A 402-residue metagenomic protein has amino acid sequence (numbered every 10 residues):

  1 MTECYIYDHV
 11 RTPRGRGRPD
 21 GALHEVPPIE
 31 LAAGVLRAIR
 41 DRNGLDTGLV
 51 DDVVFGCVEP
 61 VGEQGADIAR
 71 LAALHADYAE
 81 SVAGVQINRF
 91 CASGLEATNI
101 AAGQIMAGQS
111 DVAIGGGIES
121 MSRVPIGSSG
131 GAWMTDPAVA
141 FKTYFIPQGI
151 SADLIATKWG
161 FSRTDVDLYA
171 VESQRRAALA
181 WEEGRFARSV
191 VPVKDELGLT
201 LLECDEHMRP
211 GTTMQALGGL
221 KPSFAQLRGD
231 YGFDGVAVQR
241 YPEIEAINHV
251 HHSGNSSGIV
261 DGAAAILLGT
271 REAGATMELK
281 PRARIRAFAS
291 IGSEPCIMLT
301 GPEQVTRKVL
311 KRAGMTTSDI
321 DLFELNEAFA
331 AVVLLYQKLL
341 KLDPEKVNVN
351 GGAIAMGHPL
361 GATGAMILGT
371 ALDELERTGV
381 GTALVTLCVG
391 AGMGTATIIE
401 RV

Functional and structural regions predicted by a protein language model:
M1-G17: N-terminal amphipathic/basic leader segments beginning at the initiator methionine
V10-P13, H24-G34, R42, L168-R271 (+2 more regions): N-terminal extracellular/periplasmic Venus flytrap/periplasmic-binding protein-like
R14-R37, D41, E59-G62, V85-N99 (+10 more regions): Active-site pocket-shaping loop/turn-to-helix segments
A22-A113, G117-M134, A138, V190-E203 (+2 more regions): Conserved beta-ketoacyl condensing-enzyme motif
P27, C57-S110, G131, T143-I150 (+4 more regions): Conserved catalytic cysteine-centered active-site region of acyl-thioester-dependent Claisen-condensing enzymes
A38-D51, W159-G160, G274-P281, R307-L322 (+1 more regions): Phosphate/pyrophosphate-binding loops at sites that engage ATP/ADP/AMP, CoA/4′-phosphopantetheine, polyphosphate
I87-I118, A156-F186, A265-E272, P359-V380 (+1 more regions): Active-site-proximal alpha-helical scaffold in enzymes
A178-L179, A265-A287, Q304-K311, A328-L342 (+1 more regions): Condensing-enzyme catalytic core of the thiolase-fold
